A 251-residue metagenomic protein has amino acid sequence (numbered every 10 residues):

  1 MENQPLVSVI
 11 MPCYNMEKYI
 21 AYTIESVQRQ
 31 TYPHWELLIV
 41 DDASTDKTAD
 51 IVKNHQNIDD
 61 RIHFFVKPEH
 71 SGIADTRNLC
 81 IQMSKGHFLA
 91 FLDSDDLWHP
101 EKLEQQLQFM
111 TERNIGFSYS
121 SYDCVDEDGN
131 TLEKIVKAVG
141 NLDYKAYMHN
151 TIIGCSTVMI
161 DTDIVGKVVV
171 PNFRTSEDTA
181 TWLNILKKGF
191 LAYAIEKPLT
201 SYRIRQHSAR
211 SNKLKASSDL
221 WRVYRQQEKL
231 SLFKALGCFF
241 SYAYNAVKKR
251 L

Functional and structural regions predicted by a protein language model:
P5-S8, E36, A180: Cell-envelope/extracellular polymer assembly enzymes that use nucleotide-activated donors
M16-R29: Short, well-formed alpha-helical segments that are part of the catalytic scaffolds of diverse glycosyltransferases
K18-A21, D46-N54, L97, E101: Acidic helix N-cap motif at the loop->helix transition within catalytic regions of sugar-transfer enzymes
P33, D41-D50, E69, D93: A conserved acidic beta->alpha catalytic loop
K67-S84, Q105: Glycine-rich, basic loop-to-helix element that forms the pyrophosphate-binding segment of sugar-nucleotide handling
Q82, A138-K215, D219, V223: Conserved nucleotide-sugar donor-binding catalytic segment
L89: Short aromatic/hydrophobic "clamp" motif used to bind/position activated sugar donors
E101-L132: Conserved donor NDP-sugar-binding/catalytic core segment of glycosyltransferases
